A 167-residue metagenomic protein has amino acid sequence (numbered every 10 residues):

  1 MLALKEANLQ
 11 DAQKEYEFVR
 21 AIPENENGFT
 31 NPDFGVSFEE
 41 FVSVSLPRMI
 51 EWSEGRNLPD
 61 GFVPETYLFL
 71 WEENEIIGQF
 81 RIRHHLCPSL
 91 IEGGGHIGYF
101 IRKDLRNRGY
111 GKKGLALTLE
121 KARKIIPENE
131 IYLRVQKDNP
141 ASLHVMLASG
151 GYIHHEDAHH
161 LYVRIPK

Functional and structural regions predicted by a protein language model:
M1-H96, E156-K167: GNAT-family acyltransferases
A3, G98, Y132-R134: Short aromatic/hydrophobic contact patches that present stacked aromatics for nucleic-acid/ligand binding
A12, I91, R108, P140-L143: Loop/helix-junction capping segments adjacent to catalytic residues or to phosphate/diphosphate-binding pockets
R83, R108, K112-K121, I125 (+2 more regions): Extended, folded domain segments that form the structural surfaces/walls around functional sites
R83-H85, H96-N107, Q136: A short, internal acetyl-CoA/4′-phosphopantetheine-binding micro-motif in the GNAT/acyltransferase core
G98-I101, N107-K121, L143-A148: Conserved acetyl-CoA-binding loop-helix of GNAT-fold acetyltransferases
A122-R134: Conserved GNAT acetyl-CoA-binding A-motif
K137-H155: Conserved active-site alpha-helix within GNAT-family acetyltransferase domains
